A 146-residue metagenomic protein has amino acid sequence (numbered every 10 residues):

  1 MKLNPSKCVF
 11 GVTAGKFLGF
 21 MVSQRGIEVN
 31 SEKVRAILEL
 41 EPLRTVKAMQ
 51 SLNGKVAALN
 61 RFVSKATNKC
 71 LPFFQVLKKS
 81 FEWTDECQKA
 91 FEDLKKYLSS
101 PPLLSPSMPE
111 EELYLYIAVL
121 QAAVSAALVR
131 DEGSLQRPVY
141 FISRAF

Functional and structural regions predicted by a protein language model:
M1, P5-E112: C-terminal reverse transcriptase regions that engage the nucleic-acid substrate
M1-L3, V129-R137: Secondary-structure transition/capping motifs at alpha-helix termini and the adjoining loop/turn into the next element
F17, A123-V124, L135: Eukaryotic short linear interaction motifs
V34, F81, L120-A122, F146: Conserved beta-strand elements of beta-rich interaction domains across eukaryotes, especially beta-propellers
P42, R130-E132, A145: A short beta-strand motif that forms part of the nucleic acid-binding face of small beta-barrel RNA-binding folds
E111-L120: Two-metal-ion RNase H-like nuclease active-site motif
L120-R130: Acidic, metal-ligating active-site segments
S134-F146: A short, polar/acidic, helix/strand-boundary loop motif
